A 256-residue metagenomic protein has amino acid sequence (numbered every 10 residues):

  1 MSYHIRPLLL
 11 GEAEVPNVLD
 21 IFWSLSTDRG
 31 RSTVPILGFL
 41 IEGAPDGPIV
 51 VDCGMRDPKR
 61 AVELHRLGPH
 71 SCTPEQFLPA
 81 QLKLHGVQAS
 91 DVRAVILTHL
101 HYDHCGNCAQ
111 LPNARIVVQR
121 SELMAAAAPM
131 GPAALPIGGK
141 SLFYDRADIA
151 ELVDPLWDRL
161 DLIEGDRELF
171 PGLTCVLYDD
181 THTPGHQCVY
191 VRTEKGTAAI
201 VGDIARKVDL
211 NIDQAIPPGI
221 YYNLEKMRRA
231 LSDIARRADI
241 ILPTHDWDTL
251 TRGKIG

Functional and structural regions predicted by a protein language model:
M1-I5, G43-P48, R167-C175, T193-T197: Beta-strand-turn-beta hairpins that frame and shape the catalytic cleft of phosphate-ester-processing enzymes
E12-A80, C188-D203: Conserved beta-strand hairpin/beta-sheet module of binuclear metal-dependent hydrolase folds, prominently
C53-M55, L100, E122, T181-T183 (+2 more regions): Active-site metal-binding loops of divalent metal-dependent hydrolases
G68-A80, C188-G256: Cap/insert and terminal regions of metallo-dependent hydrolase folds
G68-V118: Active-site metal-binding motif and surrounding structural segment of the metallo-beta-lactamase
T73-V87, D91, S121-Y178, Y222-D239: Metallo-beta-lactamase
R115-R120, I200-G202: Short hydrophobic/aromatic-enriched beta-strand-loop microsegments
V176-Q187: Active-site glycine- and acidic-residue-rich loops that bind and position anionic ligands or nucleotide-like cofactors
